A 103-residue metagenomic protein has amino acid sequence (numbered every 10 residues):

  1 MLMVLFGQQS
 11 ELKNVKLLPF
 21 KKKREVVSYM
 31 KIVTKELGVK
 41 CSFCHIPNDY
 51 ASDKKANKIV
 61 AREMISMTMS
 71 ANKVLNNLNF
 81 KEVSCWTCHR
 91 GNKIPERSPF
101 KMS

Functional and structural regions predicted by a protein language model:
M1-S10: Bacterial Sec-dependent N-terminal signal peptides
Q9-E25: Short N-terminal segments immediately surrounding and downstream of signal-peptide cleavage
V15, M64, C88: Divalent metal-coordination and catalytic microenvironments
F20, N48-S70, S98-S103: Gly/Gly-Pro-rich "capping" loops immediately C-terminal to redox-active cysteine motifs in periplasmic/lumenal
R24, V39, A51-K55, S70-K73 (+1 more regions): Surface-exposed, polar/charged faces of alpha-helical domains in mature secreted/periplasmic/lumenal proteins
S28-K40, L75-V83: Sequence/structural segment immediately N-terminal to covalent heme-attachment motifs in c-type and related
G38-N48, E82-N92: The canonical Cys-X-X-Cys-His
M67-R90: Short Fe-S-cluster ligation motifs
